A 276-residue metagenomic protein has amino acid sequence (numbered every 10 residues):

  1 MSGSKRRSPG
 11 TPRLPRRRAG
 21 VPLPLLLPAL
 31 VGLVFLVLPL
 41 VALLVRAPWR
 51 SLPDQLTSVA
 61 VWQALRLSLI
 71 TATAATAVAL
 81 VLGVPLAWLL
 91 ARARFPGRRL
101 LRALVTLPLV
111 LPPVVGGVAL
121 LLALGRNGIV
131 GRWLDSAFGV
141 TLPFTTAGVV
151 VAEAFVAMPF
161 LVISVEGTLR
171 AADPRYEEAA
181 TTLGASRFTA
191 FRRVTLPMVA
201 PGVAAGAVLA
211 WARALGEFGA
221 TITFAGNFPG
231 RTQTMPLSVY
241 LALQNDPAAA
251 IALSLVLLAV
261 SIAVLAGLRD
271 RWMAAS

Functional and structural regions predicted by a protein language model:
S2-R6, P12-P15, A19-L27, V31 (+4 more regions): C-terminal transmembrane helix and the adjacent membrane-cytosol boundary/short C-terminal tail of inner/organellar
P12-P15, W62, G97, G117-A154 (+1 more regions): Membrane-interfacial helix termini and adjacent extracytoplasmic/periplasmic loops of multi-pass transporters
R13-V21, L52-P53, V59, I222-G267 (+1 more regions): Interhelical loop and adjacent transmembrane-helix boundary motif in polytopic membrane transport permeases
R16, P22, P96-L100, T146-A147 (+1 more regions): Amphipathic cytosolic juxtamembrane alpha-helices at the membrane-cytosol interface of multi-pass membrane transporters
R17-A72, G219, F224-G230: Short membrane-interfacial helix/loop motifs at transmembrane-helix boundaries
L26-V31, L107, F155-D173, R187-A220: Transmembrane alpha-helices
P39, G202-S238, R269: Non-cytoplasmic
Q55, A74-V105, V118, L122-L124 (+3 more regions): Transmembrane-helix boundary motif in ABC transporter permease subunits
